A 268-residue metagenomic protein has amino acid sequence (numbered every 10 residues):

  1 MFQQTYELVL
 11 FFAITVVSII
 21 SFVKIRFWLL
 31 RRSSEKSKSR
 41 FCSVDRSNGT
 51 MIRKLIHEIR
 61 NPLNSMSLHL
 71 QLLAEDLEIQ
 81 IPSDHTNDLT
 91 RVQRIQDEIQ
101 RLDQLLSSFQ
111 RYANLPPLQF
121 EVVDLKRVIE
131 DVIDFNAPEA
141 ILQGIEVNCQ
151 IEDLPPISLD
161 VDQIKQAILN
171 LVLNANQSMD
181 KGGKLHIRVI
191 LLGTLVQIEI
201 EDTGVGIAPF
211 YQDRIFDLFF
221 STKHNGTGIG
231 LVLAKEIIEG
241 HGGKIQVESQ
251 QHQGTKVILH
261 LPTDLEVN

Functional and structural regions predicted by a protein language model:
L30-R60: Conserved HAMP-HisKA connector
V92, E121-I133, T194: A conserved beta-strand-to-alpha-helix junction within the catalytic ATP-binding
L115-L118, P156-L159, T222: Conserved micro-motifs of the catalytic ATP-binding
I141, E146-P156, L192: Conserved catalytic submotifs in the C-terminal HATPase_c
G182-T194: Short beta-strand/loop element within the Bergerat-fold HATPase_c
I207-F219: Short conserved segment of the HATPase_c
I238-E239: Detector for a conserved hydrophobic position within an alpha-helical segment of the HATPase_c
